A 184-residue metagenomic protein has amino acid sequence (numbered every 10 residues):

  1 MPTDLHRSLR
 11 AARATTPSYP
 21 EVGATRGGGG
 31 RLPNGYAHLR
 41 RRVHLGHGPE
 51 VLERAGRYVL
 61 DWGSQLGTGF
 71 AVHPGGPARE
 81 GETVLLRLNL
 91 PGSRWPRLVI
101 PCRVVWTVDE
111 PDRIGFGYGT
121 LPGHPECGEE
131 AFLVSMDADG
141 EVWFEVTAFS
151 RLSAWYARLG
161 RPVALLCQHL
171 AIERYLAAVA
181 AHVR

Functional and structural regions predicted by a protein language model:
M1-P91: Hydrophobic ligand-binding cavity/cleft-lining segments
P2-A12, T16, S153-R184: A conserved amphipathic terminal alpha-helix motif
R40-R42, L85, P101, G117 (+2 more regions): Beta-strand secondary-structure signal
E53-S64, G123, D139, A177 (+1 more regions): Short, intrinsically disordered, mixed-charge
P91-P96, L152-A154: Short, cysteine-centered beta-strand-loop-beta hairpins and adjacent loop/turn segments enriched in charged/polar
S93-A138: Hydrophobic-ligand binding "helix-grip"
G115, G128-A131, W143, H169-I172 (+1 more regions): Short amphipathic alpha-helical surface patches that serve as generic macromolecular interface elements
T120-A164: Beta-strand/loop substructures that line and gate deep hydrophobic ligand-binding cavities in soluble
